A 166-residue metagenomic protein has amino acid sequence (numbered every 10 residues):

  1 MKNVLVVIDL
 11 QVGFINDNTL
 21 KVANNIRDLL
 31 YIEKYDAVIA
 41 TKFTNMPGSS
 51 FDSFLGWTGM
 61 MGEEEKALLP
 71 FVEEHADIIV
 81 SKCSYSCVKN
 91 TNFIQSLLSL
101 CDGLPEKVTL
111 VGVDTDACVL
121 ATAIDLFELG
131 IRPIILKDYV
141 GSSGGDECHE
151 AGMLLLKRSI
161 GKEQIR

Functional and structural regions predicted by a protein language model:
M1-I79: Active-site acidic carboxylates
V4, Y31-I32, T58-R166: Active-site-adjacent betaalpha module
